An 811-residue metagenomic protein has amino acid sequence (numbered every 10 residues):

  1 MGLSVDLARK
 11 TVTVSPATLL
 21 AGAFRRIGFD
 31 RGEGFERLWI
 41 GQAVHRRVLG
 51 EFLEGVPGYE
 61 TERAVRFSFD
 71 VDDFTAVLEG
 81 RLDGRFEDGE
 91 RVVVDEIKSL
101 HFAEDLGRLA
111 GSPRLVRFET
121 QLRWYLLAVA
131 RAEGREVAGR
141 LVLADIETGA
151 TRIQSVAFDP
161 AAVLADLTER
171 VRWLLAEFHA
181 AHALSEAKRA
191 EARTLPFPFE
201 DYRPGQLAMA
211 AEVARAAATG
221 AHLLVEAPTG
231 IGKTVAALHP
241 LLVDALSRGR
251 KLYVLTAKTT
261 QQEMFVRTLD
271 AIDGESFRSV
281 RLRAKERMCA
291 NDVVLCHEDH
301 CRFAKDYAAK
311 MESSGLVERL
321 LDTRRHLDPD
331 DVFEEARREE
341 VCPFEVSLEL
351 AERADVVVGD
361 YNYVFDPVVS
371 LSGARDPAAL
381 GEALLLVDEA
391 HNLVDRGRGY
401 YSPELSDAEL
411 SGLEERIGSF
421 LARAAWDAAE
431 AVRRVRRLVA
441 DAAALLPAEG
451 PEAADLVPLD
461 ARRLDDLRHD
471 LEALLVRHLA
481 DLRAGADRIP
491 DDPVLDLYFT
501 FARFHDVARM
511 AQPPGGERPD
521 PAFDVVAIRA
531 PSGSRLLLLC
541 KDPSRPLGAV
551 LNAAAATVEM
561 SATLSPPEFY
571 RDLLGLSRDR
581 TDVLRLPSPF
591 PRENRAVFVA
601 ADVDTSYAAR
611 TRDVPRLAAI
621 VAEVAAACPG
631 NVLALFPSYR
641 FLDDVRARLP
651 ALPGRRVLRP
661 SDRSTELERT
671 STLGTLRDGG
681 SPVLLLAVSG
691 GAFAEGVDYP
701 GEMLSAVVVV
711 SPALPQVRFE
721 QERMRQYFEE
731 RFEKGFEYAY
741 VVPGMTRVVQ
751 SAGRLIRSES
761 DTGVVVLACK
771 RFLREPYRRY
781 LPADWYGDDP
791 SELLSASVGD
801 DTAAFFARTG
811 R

Functional and structural regions predicted by a protein language model:
M1-R91: Metal-dependent nuclease catalytic cores that hydrolyze phosphodiester bonds in DNA/RNA, characterized by
F69-L164, V766-A768, F772-L773: Nucleic-acid nuclease catalytic cores
L184-E226: Conserved pre-motif I regulatory segment
S185-A192, P196, L246-V357, N362-F365 (+3 more regions): A substrate-engagement module of RecA-like helicase motors
A218-P240: Walker A/P-loop
A237, V243, E263, R267 (+5 more regions): Signature of the SF2 helicase/ATPase Hel1-core->accessory helical subdomain module
V332-E352, V357, V368-R375, H478-D604 (+4 more regions): A contiguous, basic/glycine-rich beta-loop/short-helix subdomain that forms a polymer-engagement track
A601-R612, D662-L773: Conserved RecA-like P-loop NTPase helicase motor core
